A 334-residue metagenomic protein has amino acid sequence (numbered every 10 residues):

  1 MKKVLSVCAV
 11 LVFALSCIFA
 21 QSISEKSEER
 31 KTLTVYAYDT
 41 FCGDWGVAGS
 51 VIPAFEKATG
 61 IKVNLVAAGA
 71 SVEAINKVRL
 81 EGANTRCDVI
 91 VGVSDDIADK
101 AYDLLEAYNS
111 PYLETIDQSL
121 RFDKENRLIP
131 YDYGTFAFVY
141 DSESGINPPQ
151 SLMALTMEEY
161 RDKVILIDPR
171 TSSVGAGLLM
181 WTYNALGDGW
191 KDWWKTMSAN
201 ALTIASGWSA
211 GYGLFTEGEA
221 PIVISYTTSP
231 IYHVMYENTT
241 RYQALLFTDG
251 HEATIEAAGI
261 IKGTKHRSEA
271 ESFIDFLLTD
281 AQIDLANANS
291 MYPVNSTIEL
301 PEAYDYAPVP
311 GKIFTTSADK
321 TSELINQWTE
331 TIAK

Functional and structural regions predicted by a protein language model:
M1-L33, K334: Short, low-complexity disordered leader/linker segments with a strong preference for bacterial N-terminal type II
Q21-V89, D284: Conserved N-terminal structural module of periplasmic/extracytoplasmic solute-binding proteins
T34-A48, G69-E73, T85-A220: Extracytoplasmic ligand-binding site segments that recognize negatively charged/polar headgroups
D96-K100, T216, A220-R241: A ligand-binding cleft/hinge motif common to bilobed small-molecule-binding domains
G134, K195-S198, I204-A205, E237-K262: Periplasmic-binding protein-like
A137-S144, Y183, T254-E269, L285: A bilobed periplasmic-binding-protein/Venus flytrap-type ligand-binding module shared by bacterial periplasmic
D162-T171, F276-E299: Periplasmic-binding protein-like
W190, S296-K334: An extracytoplasmic/periplasmic, membrane-proximal ligand-sensing/linker region
